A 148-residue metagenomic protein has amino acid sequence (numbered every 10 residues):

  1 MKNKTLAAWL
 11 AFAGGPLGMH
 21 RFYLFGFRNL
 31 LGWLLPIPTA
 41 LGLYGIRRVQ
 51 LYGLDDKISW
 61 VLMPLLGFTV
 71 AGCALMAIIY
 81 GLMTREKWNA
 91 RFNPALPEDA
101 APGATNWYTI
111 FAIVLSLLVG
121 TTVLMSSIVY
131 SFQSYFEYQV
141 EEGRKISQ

Functional and structural regions predicted by a protein language model:
M1-A8, G32-Q148: Transmembrane helix recognition focused on a "late"/terminal membrane span
M1-K2, A13-G32: Membrane interfacial helix-start motif at the N-side
